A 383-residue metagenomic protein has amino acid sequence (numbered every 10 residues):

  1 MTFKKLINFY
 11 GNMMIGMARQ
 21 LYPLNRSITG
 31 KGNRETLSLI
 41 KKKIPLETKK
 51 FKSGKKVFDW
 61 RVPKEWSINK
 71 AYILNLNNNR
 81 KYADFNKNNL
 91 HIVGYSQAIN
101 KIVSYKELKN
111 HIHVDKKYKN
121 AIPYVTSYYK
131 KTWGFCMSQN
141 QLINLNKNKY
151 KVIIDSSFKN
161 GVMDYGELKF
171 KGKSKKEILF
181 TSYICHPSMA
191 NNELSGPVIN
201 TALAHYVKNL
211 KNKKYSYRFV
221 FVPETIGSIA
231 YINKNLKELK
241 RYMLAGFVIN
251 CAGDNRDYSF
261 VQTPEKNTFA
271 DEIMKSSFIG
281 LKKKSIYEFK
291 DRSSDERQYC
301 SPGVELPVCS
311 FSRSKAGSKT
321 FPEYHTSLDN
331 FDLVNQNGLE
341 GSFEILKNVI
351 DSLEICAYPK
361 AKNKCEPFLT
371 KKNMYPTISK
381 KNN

Functional and structural regions predicted by a protein language model:
M1-N383: N-terminal hydrophobic/helix-forming segments and targeting peptides
